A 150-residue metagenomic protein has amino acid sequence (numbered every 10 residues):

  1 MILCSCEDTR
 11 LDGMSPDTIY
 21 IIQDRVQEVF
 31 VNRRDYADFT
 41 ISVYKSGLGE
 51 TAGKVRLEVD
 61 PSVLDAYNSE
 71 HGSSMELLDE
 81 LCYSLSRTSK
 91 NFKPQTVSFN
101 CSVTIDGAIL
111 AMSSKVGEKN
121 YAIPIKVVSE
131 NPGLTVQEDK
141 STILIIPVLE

Functional and structural regions predicted by a protein language model:
M1-R33, S141-I146: Bacterial Sec-dependent N-terminal signal peptides
E28-D65: Post-signal-peptide N-terminal segment of Sec-exported extracytoplasmic proteins
K54-L64, S69-S73, I123-V127: Short, well-ordered beta-strand segments
D65-N91: Short beta-strand and strand-turn-strand segments in soluble, beta-rich domains
F92-T104: Short Pro-Gly-centered flexible turn/kink motifs
D106-A108, K126-E130: Beta-strand-rich extracellular modules
I109-A122: Short glycine/proline/serine/threonine-rich loop/turn segments at secondary-structure transition edges
P132-E150: Terminal edge beta-strands and adjacent linker/stalk segments of extracellular immunoglobulin-superfamily beta-sandwich
